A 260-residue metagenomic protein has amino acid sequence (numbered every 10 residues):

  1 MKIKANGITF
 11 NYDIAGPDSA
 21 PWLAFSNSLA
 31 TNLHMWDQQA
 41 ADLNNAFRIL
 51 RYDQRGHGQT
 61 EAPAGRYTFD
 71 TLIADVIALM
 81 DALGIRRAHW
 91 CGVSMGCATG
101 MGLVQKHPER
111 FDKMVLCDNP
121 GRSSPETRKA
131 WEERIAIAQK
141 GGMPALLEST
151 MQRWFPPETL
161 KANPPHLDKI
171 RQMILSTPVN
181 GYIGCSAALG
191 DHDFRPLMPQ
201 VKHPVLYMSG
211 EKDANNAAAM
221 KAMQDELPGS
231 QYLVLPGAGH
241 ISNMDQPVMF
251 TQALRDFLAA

Functional and structural regions predicted by a protein language model:
M1-T9: N-terminal cap/lid segment of alpha/beta-hydrolase-fold proteins
I8-E61: Conserved HGGG/HGGXW glycine-rich cap/lid loop of the alpha/beta-hydrolase fold
D37-N44, L50-C91, M95, Q252: Active-site loop/oxyanion-hole signature of alpha/beta-hydrolase fold enzymes
M101-K106, F111-A145: Flexible "cap/lid" loop of the alpha/beta hydrolase fold
R122-A130, G141-P199: Conserved alpha/beta-hydrolase catalytic His-Asp/Glu region
V201, Y207-S209: Short beta-strand/loop motif that positions the catalytic acidic residue of the alpha/beta-hydrolase fold
A214-A219: Conserved alpha/beta-hydrolase "acid-adjacent" motif
S230-A260: Catalytic active-site module of serine/aspartate enzymes centered on a nucleophile-bearing elbow/loop
